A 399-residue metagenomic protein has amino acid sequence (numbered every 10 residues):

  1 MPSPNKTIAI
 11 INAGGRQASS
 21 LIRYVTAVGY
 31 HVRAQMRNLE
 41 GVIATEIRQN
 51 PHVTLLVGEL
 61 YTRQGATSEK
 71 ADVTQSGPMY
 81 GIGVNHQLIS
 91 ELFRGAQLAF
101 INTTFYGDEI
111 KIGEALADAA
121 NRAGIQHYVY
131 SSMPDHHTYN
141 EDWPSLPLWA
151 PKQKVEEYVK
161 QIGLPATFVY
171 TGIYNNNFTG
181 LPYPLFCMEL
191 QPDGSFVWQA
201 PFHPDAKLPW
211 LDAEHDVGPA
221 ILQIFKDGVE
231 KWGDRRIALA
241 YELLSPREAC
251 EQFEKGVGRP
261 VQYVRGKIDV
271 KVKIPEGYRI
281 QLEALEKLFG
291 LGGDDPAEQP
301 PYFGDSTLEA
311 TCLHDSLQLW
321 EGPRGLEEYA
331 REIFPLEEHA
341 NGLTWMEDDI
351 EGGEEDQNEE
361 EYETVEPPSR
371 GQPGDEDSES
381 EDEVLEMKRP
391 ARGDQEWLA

Functional and structural regions predicted by a protein language model:
P2-V53, Y61-T67, S76, G83-L88 (+7 more regions): Oxidoreductase cofactor-interface core, primarily capturing Rossmann-like NAD(P)-dependent enzymes
V57, R265: Conserved residues in the N-terminal Rossmann fold of short-chain dehydrogenase/reductase
G58, A71, Y80-G81: Cofactor-binding loops of NAD(P)H-dependent oxidoreductases, dominated by short-chain dehydrogenase/reductases
F93: N-terminal carbohydrate-binding/catalytic regions of secreted carbohydrate-active enzymes
A96: An anion/phosphate-binding loop that grips the pyrophosphate of nucleotide cofactors and donors
F100-T103: Periplasmic-binding protein-like
H127-S132: Short beta-strand elements of ligand-binding domains
I268-A399: A hydrophobic C-terminal alpha-helical subdomain
